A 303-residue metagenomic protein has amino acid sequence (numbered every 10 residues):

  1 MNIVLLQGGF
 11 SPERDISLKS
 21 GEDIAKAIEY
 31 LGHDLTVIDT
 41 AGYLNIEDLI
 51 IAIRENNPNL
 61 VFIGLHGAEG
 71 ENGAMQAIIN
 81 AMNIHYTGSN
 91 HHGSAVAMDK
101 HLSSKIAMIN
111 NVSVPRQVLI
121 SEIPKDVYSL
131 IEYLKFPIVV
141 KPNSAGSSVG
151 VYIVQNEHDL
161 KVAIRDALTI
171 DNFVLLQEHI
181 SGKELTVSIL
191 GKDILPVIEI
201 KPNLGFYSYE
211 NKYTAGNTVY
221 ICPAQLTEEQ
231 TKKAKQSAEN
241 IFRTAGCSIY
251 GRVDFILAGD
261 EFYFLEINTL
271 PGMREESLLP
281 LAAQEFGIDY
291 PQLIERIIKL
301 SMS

Functional and structural regions predicted by a protein language model:
M1-H92, V96-M98, L102, S121-S129 (+1 more regions): ATP-binding N-terminal substructure of ATP-dependent carboxylate-amine bond-forming enzymes
M1-Q7, L35, I53-E55, V96-Q177 (+2 more regions): Active-site nucleotide/adenylate-binding loops and adjacent lid/helix of ATP-dependent enzymes
I79, I106-M108, A283: Structural element of the ATP-grasp superfamily
Q155-Q236, L257, E261-Y263: Phosphate-binding site of ATP-dependent enzymes
E178, F242-E275, A283: Conserved metal-phosphate-binding beta-hairpin within the catalytic cores of diverse ATP-dependent phosphoryl-transfer
G205-N211, R274-A282: A short, polar/charged loop-to-alpha-helix boundary motif
K233-E239, P291-K299: Amphipathic alpha-helical segments that line or abut small-molecule/effector binding pockets and mediate allosteric
T244, R296-S303: C-terminal alpha-helix
